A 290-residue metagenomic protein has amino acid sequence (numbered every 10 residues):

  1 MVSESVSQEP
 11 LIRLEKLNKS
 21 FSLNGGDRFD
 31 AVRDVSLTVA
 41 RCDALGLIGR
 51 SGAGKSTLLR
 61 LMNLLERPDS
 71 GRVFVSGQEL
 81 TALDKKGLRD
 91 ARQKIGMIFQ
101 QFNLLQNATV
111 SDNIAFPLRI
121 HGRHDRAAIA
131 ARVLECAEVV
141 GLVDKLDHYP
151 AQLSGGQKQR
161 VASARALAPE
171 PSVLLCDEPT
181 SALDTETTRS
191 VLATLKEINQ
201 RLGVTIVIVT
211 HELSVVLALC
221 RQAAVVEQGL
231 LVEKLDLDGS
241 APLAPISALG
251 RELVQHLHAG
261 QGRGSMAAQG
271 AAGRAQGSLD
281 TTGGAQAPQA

Functional and structural regions predicted by a protein language model:
N63: Helix-to-loop junction immediately C-terminal to a conserved catalytic motif
Q78-E79, R119, R126-D144: Conserved ABC ATPase "signature" region
Y149-L153, Q157: Conserved ABC ATPase signature
A168-S172: A short, proline-enriched helix->beta-strand linker immediately N-terminal to the Walker B motif in ABC-type P-loop
L174-D177: Catalytic Walker B motif of ABC-type/P-loop ATPase nucleotide-binding domains
T210-H211: H-loop/switch region of ABC-family ATPase nucleotide-binding domains
L230-V254: Conserved beta-strand-loop-alpha-helix hinge in the C-terminal portion of ABC ATPase nucleotide-binding domains
